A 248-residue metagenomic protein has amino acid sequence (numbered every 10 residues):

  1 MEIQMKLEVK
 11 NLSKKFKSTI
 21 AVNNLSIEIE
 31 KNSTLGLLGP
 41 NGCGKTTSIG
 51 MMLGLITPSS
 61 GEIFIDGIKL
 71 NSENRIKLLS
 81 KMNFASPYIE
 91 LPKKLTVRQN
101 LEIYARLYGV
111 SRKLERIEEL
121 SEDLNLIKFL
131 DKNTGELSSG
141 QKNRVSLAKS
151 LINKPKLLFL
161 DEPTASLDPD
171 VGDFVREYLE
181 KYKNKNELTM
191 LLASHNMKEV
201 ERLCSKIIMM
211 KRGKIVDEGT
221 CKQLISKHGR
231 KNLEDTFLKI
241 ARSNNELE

Functional and structural regions predicted by a protein language model:
G61-N71, K77-L78: Conserved ABC transporter NBD signature motif
E102, R106-F129: Conserved ABC ATPase "signature" region
N133-L137: Conserved ABC ATPase signature
K154: Conserved catalytic motifs of ABC-family nucleotide-binding domains
L158-E162: Catalytic Walker B motif of ABC-type/P-loop ATPase nucleotide-binding domains
E218-G219: ABC ATPase "signature
